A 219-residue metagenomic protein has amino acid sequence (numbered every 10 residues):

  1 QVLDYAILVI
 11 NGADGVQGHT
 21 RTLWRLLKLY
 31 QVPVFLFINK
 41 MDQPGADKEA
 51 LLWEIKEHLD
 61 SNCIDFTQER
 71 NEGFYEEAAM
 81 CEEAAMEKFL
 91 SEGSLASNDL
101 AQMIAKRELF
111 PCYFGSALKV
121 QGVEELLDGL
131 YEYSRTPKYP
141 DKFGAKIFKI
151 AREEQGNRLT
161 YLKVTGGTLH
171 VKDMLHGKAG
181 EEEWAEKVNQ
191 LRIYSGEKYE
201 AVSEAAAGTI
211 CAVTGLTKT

Functional and structural regions predicted by a protein language model:
Q1-T219: Structural and coupling elements of P-loop NTPases
